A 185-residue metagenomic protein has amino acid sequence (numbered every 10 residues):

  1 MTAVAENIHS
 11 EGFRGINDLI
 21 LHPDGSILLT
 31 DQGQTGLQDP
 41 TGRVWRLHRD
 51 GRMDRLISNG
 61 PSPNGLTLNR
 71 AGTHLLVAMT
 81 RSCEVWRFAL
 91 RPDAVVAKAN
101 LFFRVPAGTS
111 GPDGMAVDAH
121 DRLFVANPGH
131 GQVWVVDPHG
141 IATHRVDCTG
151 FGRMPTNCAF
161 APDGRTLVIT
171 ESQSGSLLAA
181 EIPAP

Functional and structural regions predicted by a protein language model:
M1, R49-R52, S82, P92 (+3 more regions): Short coil turn/linker residues within repeat-based beta-strand modules
T2-S10, R52-S58, K98-V105, A142-D147: A short beta-strand motif characteristic of beta-propeller blades
H9-I27, Q34-T35, T41-R43, L56-H74 (+3 more regions): Beta-rich, blade/repeat-based domains predominating in secreted/periplasmic proteins but also intracellular
T30, A78, A126, T170-S172: Residue-level marker for isolated small/hydroxyl-bearing positions within beta-strands of beta-sheet-rich domains
T35-G42, T80-C83, P128-G129, Q173: Short, solvent-exposed loop/turn segments at conserved positions within beta-propeller repeat blades
G42-W45, E84-W86, Q132-W134, S176-L178: A short loop-to-beta-strand structural motif that recurs across blades of beta-propeller domains
F88-V95, E181-P185: Short loop/turn segments immediately following beta-strands, especially the blade-tip and inter-blade linker loops
G129-P185: C-terminal closing repeat unit and adjoining cap/tail of repeat-based domains
